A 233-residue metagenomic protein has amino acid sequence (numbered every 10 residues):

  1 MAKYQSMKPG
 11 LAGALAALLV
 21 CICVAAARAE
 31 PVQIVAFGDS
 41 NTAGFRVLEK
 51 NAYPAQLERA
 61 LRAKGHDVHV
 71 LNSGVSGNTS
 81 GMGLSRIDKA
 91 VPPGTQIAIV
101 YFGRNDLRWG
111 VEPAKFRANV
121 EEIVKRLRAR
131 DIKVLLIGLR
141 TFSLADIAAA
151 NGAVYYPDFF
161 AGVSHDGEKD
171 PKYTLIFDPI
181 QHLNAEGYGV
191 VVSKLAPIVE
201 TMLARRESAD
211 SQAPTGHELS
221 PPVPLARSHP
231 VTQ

Functional and structural regions predicted by a protein language model:
A2, Q56, A60-H66, M82-Q233: Alpha-helical cap/lid subdomain in secreted, periplasmic, or secretory-pathway luminal O-acyl-processing enzymes
A2-L15: Bacterial N-terminal signal peptides that target proteins for export
M7-P9, L19, D39: Membrane-interface segments of envelope glycosyltransferases acting on lipid-linked substrates or membrane lipids
G13-C23: Bacterial N-terminal signal peptides
V24-R28, R227: N-terminal regions of proteins, emphasizing targeting and processing segments when present
R28-S76, R86-G94: Serine-esterase "nucleophile elbow" of acetyl-processing enzymes
G77-G81: N-terminal helical cap/lid subdomain that shapes the substrate entry/recognition surface in HAD-like hydrolases
